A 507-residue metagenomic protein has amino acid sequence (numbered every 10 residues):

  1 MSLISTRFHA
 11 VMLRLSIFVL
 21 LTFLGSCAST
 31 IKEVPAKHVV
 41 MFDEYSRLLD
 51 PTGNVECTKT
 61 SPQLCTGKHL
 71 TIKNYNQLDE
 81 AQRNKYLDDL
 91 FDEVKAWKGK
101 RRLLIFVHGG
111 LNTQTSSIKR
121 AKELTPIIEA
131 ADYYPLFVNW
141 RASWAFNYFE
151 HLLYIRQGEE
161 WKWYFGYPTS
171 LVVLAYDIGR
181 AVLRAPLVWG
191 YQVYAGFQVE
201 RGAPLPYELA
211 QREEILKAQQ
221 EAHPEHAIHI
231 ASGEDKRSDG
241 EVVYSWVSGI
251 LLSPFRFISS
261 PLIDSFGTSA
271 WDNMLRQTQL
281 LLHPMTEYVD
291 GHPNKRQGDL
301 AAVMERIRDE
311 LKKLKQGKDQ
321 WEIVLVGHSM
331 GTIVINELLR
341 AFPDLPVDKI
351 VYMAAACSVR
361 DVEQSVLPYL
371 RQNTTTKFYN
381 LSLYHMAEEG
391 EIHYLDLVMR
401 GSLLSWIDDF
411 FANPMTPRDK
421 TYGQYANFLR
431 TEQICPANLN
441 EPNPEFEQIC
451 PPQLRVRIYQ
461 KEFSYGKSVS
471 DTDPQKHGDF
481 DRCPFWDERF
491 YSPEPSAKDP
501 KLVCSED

Functional and structural regions predicted by a protein language model:
M1-V11: N-terminal secretory signal peptides that target proteins for export/translocation
R14-L24: Bacterial N-terminal signal peptides
K32-E80, A142-Q211, I215-K217, E221-E322 (+1 more regions): Lipolytic serine-hydrolase domain surface
R101-G109: Short beta-strand element of the alpha/beta-hydrolase
L111-S117: Short substrate-entry loop that stabilizes the transition state in hydrolases
K119-Y133: Short amphipathic alpha-helix adjacent to the substrate-entry channel of hydrolases
L325-G327, G331, I335: Gly/Ala-rich beta-loop-alpha elbow adjacent to hydrolase catalytic centers
